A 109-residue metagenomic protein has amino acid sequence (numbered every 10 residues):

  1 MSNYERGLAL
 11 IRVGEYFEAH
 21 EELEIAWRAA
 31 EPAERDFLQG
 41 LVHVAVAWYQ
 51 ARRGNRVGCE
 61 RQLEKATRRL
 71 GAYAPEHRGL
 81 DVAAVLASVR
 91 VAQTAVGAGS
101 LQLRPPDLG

Functional and structural regions predicted by a protein language model:
L8, L41-W48: Residue-level recognition of tetratricopeptide repeat
I11, Y16, L23-E24, L63-E64 (+1 more regions): Inward-facing hydrophobic residues that define packing positions of alpha-helical scaffold repeats
R28-E31: Solenoid-like repeat scaffolds
A33-D36, L70-A83: Boundary/linker segments of alpha-helical solenoid repeat arrays
W48-R53, A87-R104: Alpha-helical linker/edge segments of TPR/alpha-solenoid repeat scaffolds and analogous pre-/post-domain helices
G54-A74: TPR/TPR-like (Sel1-like) alpha-helical repeat modules
